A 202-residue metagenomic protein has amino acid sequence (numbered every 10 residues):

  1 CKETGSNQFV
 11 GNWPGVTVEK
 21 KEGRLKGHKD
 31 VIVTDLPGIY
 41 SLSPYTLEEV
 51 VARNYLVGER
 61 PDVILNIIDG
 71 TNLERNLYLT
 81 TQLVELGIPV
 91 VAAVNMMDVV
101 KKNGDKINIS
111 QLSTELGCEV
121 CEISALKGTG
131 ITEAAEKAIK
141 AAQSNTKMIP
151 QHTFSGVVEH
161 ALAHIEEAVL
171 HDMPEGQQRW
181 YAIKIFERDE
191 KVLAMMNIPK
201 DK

Functional and structural regions predicted by a protein language model:
C1-L47, V57-V63, E85: Conserved G1/Walker A P-loop phosphate-binding module
E3-T4, L56, I68, A138 (+1 more regions): Hydrophobic aliphatic residues
V10, Y40, P44, T71 (+6 more regions): Catalytic cores of large soluble enzymes that bind and process phosphate-bearing ligands
P14-V18, I32, E48-V51, R60 (+5 more regions): Helical mechanochemical/support elements of P-loop NTPase systems and associated helical scaffolds
G23-K29, V51-C121: Conserved C-terminal guanine-recognition region of P-loop GTPase G domains, centered on the G4
D35, N95, S124: Active-site glycine-centered loops adjacent to acidic/histidine catalytic or metal-binding residues that shape
D98-T153: Canonical P-loop GTPase G-domain recognition
G117, S144-K202: Extended helical scaffolds that flank P-loop GTPase cores
